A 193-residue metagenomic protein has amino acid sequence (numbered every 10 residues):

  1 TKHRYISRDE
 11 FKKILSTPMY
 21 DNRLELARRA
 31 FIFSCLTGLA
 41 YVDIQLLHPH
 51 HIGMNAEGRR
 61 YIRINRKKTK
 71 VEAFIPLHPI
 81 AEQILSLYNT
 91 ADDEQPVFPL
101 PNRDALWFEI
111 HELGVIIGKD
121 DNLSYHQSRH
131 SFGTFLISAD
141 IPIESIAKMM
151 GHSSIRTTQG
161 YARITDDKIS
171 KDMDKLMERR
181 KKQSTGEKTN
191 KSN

Functional and structural regions predicted by a protein language model:
T1, E10-K13, T37, L46-I84: Conserved tyrosine-mediated DNA breakage-rejoining catalytic core shared by Y-recombinases
T1-Y41: Basic, Lys/Arg- and aromatic-enriched nucleic-acid-binding interface segment
Y5, R66-K70, E82, R103 (+2 more regions): Catalytic-site neighborhood detector that most strongly recognizes the C-terminal catalytic loop/helix of tyrosine
L26-R28, L100-D104, D120-D140: Short basic/aromatic active-site micro-motif
I32, L36, V42-D43, E112 (+2 more regions): C-terminal catalytic core of tyrosine-transesterase DNA break-rejoin enzymes
H51-G58, D120-D121, I141-G160, K171 (+1 more regions): Short, polar N-cap/turn motifs at the start of nucleic acid-interacting alpha helices
H78-D120: Active-site/catalytic core of tyrosine-dependent DNA strand-transfer enzymes
L176-N193: C-terminal secondary-structure termini that scaffold catalytic or DNA-interacting sites
